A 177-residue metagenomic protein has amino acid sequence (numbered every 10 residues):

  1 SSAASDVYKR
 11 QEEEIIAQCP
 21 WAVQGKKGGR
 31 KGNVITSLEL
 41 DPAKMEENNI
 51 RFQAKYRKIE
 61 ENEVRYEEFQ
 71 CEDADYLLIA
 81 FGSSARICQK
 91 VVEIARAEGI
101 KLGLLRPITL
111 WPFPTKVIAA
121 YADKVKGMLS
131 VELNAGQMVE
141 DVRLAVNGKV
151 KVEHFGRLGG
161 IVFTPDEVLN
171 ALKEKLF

Functional and structural regions predicted by a protein language model:
S2-D6, K101-L110, L133, E153-G160: A generic structural motif
S2-E68: Conformationally flexible catalytic loops at phosphate/diphosphate-handling active centers
E12, K90-G99, A119-D123, R143-G148: Short, solvent-exposed amphipathic alpha-helical segments in soluble enzyme and RNA/protein-processing domains
R65-K101, L105, W111-V117: Redox- and metal-dependent alpha/beta enzyme cores, enriched for Fe-S-associated oxidoreductases and cofactor-handling
K126-E132: Acidic beta-strand-to-loop metal/phosphate-binding motif
E132-F177: Peripheral docking tails and interdomain loops at the edges of cofactor- or intermediate-handling domains
